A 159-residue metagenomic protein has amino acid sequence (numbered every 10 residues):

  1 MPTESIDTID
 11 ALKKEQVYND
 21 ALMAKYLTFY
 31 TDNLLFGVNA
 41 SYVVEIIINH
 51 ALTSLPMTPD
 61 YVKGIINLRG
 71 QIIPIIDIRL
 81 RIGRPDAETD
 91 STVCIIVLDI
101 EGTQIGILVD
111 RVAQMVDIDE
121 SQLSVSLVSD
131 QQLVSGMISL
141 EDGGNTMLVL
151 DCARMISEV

Functional and structural regions predicted by a protein language model:
M1-V159: An acidic, low-aromatic, low-complexity terminal/linker signal
